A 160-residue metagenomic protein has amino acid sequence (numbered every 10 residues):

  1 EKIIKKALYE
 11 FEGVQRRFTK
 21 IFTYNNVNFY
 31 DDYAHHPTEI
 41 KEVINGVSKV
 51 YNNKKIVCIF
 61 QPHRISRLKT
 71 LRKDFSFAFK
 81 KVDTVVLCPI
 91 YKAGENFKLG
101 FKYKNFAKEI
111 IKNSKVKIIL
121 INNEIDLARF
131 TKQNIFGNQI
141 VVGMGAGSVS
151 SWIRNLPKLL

Functional and structural regions predicted by a protein language model:
E1-T84: Nucleotide phosphate-binding/pyrophosphate-handling subdomain across enzymes that bind or process nucleotide phosphates
E42, T70-R72, K98-L99, K132 (+1 more regions): Short amphipathic alpha-helical segments
N45-S48, K73-F77, K102-Y103, G137 (+1 more regions): Short, solvent-exposed amphipathic alpha-helical segments in soluble enzyme and RNA/protein-processing domains
P62-I65, I90-A93, A146-V149: Short glycine-rich anion-binding loops that position phosphate/pyrophosphate groups of nucleotides and phosphorylated
S76-G137: C-terminal helical cap/extension that packs against the catalytic core of soluble nucleotide-cofactor enzymes
D126-P157: A glycine-rich beta-strand to alpha-helix segment that forms a phosphate/ribose-binding loop at ligand/cofactor sites
